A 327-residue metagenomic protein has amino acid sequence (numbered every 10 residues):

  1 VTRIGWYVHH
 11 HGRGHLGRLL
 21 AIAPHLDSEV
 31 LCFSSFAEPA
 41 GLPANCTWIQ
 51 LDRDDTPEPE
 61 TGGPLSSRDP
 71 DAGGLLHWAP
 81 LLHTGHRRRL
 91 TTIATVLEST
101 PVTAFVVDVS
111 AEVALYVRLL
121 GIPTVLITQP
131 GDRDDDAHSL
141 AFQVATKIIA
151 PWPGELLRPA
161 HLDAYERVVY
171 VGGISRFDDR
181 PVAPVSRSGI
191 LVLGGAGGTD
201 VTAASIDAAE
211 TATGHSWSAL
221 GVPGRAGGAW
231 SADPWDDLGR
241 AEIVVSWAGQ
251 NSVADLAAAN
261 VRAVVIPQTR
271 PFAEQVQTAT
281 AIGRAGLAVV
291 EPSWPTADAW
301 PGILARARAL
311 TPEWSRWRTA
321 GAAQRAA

Functional and structural regions predicted by a protein language model:
W6-L20, D200: A short, glycine/small-residue-rich beta-strand->loop->alpha-helix junction that serves as a flexible
H9-H10, S28-H86: Conserved nucleotide-sugar phosphate-binding/catalytic loop shared by glycosyltransferases and other
A23-P24, R176-I243, V253, S293-P295 (+1 more regions): Donor-nucleotide binding loops and adjacent catalytic segments primarily of GT-B fold Leloir glycosyltransferases
F33, F142-D200, A229: A nucleotide-sugar donor-handling region in carbohydrate enzymes
S67-A104, V109-A114: Conserved nucleotide-sugar donor-binding subdomain of glycosyltransferases
F105-D108, P234-Q277: A donor-sugar binding/catalytic signature common to diverse glycosyltransferases and related nucleotide-sugar
L126, H138-A150, L238: A conserved, positively charged/aromatic
P301-A327: C-terminal amphipathic helix plus adjacent low-complexity, charged tail appended to glycosyltransferase catalytic
